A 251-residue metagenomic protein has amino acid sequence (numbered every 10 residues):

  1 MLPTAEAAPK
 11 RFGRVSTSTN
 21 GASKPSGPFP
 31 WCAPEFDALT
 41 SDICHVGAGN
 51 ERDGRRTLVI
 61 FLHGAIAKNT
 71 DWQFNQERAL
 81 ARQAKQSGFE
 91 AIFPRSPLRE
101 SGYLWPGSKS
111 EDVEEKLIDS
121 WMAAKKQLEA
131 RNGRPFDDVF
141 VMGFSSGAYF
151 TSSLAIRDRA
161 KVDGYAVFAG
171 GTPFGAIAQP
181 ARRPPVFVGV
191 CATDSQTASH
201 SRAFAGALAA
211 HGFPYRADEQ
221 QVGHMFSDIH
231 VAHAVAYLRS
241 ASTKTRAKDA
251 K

Functional and structural regions predicted by a protein language model:
L2-L58, F89, Y149, G206 (+3 more regions): A domain-start/cap signature at the N-terminus of enzymes
D37-L39, N50, R56-N132: Serine-hydrolase catalytic machinery in alpha/beta-hydrolase-like enzymes
G54-L58, S87-A91, P135-D138, A160-G164 (+2 more regions): Loop/turn elements at helix/coil->beta-strand transitions in domains of secreted/extracellular proteins
K68-D71, E100-L104, Y149-T151, P173-I177 (+2 more regions): Extracytoplasmic/secreted cell-surface and envelope-processing proteins
F74-L80, A169-A178, R202-A203: Alpha-helical scaffolding within the catalytic cores of extracellular/periplasmic polymer-degrading hydrolases
P94-L98, G170, Q220-V222: Active-site loop/turn elements of alpha/beta-hydrolase fold enzymes, especially the short glycine-/histidine-rich
R131, D137-R182: Primarily recognizes the serine-hydrolase "nucleophile elbow" in alpha/beta-hydrolase and SGNH/GDSL folds
F187-G189, Q196-K251: C-terminal catalytic histidine-bearing segment of alpha/beta-hydrolase fold enzymes
